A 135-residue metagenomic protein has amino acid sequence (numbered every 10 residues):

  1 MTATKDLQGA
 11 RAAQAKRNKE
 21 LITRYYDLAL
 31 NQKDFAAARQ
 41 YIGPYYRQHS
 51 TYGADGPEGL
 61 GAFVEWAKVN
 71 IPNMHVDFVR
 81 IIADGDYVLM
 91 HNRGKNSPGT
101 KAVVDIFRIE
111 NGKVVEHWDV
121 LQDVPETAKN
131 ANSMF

Functional and structural regions predicted by a protein language model:
M1-F135: C-terminal and inter-domain tail/linker signature
